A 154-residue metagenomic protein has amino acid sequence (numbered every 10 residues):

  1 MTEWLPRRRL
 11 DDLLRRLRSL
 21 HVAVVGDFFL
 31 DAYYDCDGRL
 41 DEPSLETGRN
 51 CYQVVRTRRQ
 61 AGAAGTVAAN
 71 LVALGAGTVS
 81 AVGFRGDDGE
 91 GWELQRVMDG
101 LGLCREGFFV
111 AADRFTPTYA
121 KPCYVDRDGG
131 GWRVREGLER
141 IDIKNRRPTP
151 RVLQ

Functional and structural regions predicted by a protein language model:
M1-R16: Short coil-to-helix leader/linker segments, especially the first N-terminal amphipathic alpha-helix with its helix
W4, S19-V22, L30-Q154: Conserved N-terminal subdomain of the carbohydrate kinase-like
V25: Generic enzyme active-site microenvironment
